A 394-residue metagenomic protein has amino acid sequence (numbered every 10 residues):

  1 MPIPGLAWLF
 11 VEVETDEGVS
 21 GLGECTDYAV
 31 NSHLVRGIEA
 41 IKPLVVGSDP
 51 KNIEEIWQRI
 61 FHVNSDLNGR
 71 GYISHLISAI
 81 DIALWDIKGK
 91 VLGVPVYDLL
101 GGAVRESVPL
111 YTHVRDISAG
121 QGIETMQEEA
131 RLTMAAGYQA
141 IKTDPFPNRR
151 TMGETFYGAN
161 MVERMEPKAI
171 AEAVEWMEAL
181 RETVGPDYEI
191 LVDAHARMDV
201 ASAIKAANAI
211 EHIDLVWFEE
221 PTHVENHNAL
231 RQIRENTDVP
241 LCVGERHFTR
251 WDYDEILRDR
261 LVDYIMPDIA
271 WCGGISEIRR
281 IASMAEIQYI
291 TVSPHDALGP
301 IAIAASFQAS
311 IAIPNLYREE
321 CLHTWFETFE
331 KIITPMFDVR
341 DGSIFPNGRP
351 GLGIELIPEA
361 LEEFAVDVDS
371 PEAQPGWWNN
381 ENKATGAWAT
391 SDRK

Functional and structural regions predicted by a protein language model:
M1-L22, T26, T324-E330, P371 (+2 more regions): Structured beta-strand/loop patches that form or line metal/cofactor-binding pockets in enzymes
E14-L92, G386, T390-K394: Metal- or metallocofactor-binding catalytic centers and their adjacent structured scaffolds across diverse enzyme
I41, E55, N208, D214-W217 (+1 more regions): Shared catalytic-loop signature of beta/alpha-barrel
P95, P109, E189, P240 (+1 more regions): Proline-centered loop/turn at the N-terminus of a beta-strand
L100-S107: Flexible hinge/switch segments at interdomain interfaces of large molecular machines
S107-R231, N236: Metal-dependent enolase-superfamily TIM-barrel catalytic cores that perform enediolate-based chemistry
L352-K394: Extended hydrophobic packing segments that form well-structured cores
